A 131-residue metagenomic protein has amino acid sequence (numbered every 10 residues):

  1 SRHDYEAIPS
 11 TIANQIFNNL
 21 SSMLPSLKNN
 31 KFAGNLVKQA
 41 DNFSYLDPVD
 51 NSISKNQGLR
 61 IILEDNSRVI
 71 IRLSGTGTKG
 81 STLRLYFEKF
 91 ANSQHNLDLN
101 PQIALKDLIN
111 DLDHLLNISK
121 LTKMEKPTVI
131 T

Functional and structural regions predicted by a protein language model:
S1-K89, S93-N96, P101, L105 (+2 more regions): Phosphate-binding and adjacent anionic-ligand microenvironments
